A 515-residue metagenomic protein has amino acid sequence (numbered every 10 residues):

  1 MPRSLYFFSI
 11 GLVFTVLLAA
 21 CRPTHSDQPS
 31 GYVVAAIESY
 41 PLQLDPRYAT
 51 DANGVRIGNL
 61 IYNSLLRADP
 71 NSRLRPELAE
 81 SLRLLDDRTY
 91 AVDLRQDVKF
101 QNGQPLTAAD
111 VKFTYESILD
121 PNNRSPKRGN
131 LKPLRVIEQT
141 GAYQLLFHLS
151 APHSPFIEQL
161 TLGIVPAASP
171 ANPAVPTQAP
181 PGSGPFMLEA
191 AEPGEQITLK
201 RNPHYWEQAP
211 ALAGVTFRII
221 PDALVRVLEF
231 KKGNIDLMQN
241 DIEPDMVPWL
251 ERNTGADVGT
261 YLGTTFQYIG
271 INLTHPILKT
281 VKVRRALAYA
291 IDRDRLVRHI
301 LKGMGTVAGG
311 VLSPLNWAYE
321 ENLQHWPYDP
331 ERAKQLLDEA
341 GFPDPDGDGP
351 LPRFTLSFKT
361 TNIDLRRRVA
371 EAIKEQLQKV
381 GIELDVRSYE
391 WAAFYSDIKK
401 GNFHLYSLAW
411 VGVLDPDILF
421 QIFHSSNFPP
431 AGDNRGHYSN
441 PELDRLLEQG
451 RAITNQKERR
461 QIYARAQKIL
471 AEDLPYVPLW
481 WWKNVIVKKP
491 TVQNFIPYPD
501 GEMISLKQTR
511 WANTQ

Functional and structural regions predicted by a protein language model:
A36-D86, E116, P181-S183: N-terminal lobe/hinge region of extracytoplasmic solute-binding protein
D69, E158-P210, G214, D222-V225 (+4 more regions): Gly/Pro-rich hinge or "lid" segments in bacterial periplasmic/extracellular proteins
E80-R124, L146, E229, I277-T280: Aromatic- and charge-enriched surface segment that lines or borders ligand/interaction sites
R83, A91, K127-P170: Surface-exposed binding/hinge segments that line and control ligand-binding clefts or catalytic entry sites
A174, P203-P248, E383-D385, E390: Ligand-site clamp/hinge motif
K200-R201, L278-E375, S439, L446 (+2 more regions): Append "and occasionally in soluble cytosolic enzymes with long acidic Gly/Pro-rich linkers
E383-F394, Q421-P490, Q515: Extracytoplasmic/peripheral linker and loop segments enriched in polar/acidic and small residues with frequent Thr/Pro
I486-Q515: Long beta-strand-rich cores associated with HINT superfamily self-processing modules
